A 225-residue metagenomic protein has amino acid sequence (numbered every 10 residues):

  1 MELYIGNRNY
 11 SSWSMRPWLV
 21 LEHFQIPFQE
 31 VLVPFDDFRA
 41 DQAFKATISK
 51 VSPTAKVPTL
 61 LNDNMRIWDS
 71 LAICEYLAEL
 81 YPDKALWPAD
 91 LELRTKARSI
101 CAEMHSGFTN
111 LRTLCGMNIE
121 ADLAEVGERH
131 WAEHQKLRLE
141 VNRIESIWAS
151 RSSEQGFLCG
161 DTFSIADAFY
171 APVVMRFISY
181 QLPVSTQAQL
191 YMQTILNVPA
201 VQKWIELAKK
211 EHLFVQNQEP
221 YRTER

Functional and structural regions predicted by a protein language model:
M1-R129, R222: GST-like domain detector, emphasizing the conserved glutathione-binding G-site in the N-terminal thioredoxin-like
E30, T186, W204-I205: A generic structural-conservation signal
P34-F35, Y191, K209: Conserved beta-strand edge residues that scaffold enzyme active sites
R39-D41, L196, F214-V215: Short Asp/Glu-rich motifs
L80, I100, Y180, L207-A208: Residue-level signal for well-ordered alpha-helical positions
M104-N197: GST-like fold's C-terminal all-alpha helical module
A208-R225: Acidic/histidine-enriched, glycine/proline-rich intrinsically disordered or flexible terminal extensions
